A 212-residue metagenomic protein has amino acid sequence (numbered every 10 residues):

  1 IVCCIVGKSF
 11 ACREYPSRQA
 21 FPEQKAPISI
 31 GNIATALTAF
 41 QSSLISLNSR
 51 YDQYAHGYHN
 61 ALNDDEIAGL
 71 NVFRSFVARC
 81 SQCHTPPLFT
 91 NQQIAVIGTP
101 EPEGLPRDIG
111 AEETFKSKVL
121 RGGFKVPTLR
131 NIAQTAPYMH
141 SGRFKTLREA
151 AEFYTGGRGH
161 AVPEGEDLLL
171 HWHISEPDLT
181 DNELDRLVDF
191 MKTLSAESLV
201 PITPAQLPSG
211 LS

Functional and structural regions predicted by a protein language model:
C3-I67, N71, S75, T85-Q93 (+2 more regions): Post-cleavage N-terminal segment of exported redox proteins
I28, N32, F124-P127, L179-N182: Aromatic- and histidine-enriched alpha-helix N-cap/loop-to-helix transition segments that scaffold the rims
R50-E166, I202-S212: Short glycine/threonine-rich turn/loop motifs
R143-S198: Extracellular low-complexity, Gly/Ser/Thr-rich intrinsically disordered linkers and protease-sensitive activation/hinge
